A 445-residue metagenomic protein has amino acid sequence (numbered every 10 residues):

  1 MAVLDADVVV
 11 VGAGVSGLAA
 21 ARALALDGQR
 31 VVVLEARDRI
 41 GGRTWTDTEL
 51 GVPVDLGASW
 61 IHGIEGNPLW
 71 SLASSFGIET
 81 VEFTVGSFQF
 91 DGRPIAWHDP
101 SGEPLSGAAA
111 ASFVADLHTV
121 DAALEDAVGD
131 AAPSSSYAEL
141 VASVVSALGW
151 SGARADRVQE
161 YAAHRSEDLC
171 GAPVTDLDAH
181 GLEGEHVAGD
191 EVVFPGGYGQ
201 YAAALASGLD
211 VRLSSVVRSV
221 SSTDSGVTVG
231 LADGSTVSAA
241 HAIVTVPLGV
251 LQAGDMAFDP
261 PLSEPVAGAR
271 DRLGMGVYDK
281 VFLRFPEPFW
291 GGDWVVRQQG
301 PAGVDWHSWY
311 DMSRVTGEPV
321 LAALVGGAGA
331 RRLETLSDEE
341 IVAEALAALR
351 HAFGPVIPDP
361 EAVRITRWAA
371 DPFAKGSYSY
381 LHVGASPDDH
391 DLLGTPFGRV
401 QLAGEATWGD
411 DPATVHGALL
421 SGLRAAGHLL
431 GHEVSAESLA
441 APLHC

Functional and structural regions predicted by a protein language model:
M1-C445: FAD-dinucleotide binding site
